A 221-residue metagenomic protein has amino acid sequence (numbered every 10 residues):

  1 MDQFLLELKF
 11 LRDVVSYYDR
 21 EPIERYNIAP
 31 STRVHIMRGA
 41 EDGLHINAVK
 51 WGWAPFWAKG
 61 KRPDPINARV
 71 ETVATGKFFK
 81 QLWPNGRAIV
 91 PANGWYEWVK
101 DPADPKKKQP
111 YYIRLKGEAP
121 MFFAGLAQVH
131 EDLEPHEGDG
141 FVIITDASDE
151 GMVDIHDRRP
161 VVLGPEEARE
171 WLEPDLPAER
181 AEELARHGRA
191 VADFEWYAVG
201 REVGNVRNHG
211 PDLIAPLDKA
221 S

Functional and structural regions predicted by a protein language model:
M1-S221: Short linear sequence motif anchored by a di-proline
